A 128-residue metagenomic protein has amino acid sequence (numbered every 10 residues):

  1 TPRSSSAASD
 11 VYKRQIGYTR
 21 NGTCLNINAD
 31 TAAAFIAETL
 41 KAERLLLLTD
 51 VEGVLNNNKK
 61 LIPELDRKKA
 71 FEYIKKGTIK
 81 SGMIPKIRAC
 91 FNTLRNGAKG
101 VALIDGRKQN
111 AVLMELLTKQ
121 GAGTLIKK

Functional and structural regions predicted by a protein language model:
T1-A8, Y12: Single conserved hydrophobic/aromatic residue that forms the stacking wall/gate of nucleotide- or nucleobase-binding
Q15-I16, T49-G53, K59-K60, G106-Q109: Short, ordered loop/turn segments at secondary-structure junctions
N26-A33: Charged helix-capping and loop-helix junction motifs
F35-E43, N92-G97: Alpha-helix C-terminal capping segments
L40-L55, V101-I104: Glycine-rich phosphate/pyrophosphate-binding loops and their adjacent beta-strand/loop elements at enzyme active sites
I62-L65, M114-K128: Conserved, well-ordered active-site substructure
R67-I84: A glycine-rich helix N-cap at a beta->alpha junction
R88-V101, G106-A111: C-terminal functional extensions of proteins
